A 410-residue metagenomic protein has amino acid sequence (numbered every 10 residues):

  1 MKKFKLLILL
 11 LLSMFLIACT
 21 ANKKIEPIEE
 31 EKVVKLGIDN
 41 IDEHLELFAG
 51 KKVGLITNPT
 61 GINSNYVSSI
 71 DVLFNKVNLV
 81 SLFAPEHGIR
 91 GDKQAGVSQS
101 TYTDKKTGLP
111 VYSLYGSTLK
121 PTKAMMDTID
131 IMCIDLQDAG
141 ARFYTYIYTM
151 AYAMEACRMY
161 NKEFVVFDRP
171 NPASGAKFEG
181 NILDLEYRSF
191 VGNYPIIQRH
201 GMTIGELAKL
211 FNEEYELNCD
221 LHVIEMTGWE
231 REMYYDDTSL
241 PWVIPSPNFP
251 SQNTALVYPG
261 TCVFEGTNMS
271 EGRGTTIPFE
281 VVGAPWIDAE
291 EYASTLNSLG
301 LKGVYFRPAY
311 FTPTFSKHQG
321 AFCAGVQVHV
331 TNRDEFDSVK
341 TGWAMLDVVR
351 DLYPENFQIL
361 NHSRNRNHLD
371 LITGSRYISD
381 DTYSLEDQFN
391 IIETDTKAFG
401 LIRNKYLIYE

Functional and structural regions predicted by a protein language model:
L16-A18: C-terminal motif of bacterial Sec signal peptides marking the signal peptidase cleavage site
V80-H87, F167: Short internal beta-strands
G91-G96, V165-Y187: Glycine-rich, charge-decorated loop segments at or immediately adjacent to ligand/cofactor-binding or catalytic sites
S100-I129, A141: Glycine-rich oxoanion-binding loops at beta->alpha junctions
D138-M150: Glycine/threonine-rich flexible loop motifs
R188-Y258: Conserved anion/nucleotide-ligand pocket segment
W229-A309, P313: Glycine-rich, aromatic-lined ligand/substrate-binding cores of catalytic and carbohydrate-binding domains
G283-I391: Conserved functional hotspot residues or short segments at active or partner-binding sites across diverse domains
